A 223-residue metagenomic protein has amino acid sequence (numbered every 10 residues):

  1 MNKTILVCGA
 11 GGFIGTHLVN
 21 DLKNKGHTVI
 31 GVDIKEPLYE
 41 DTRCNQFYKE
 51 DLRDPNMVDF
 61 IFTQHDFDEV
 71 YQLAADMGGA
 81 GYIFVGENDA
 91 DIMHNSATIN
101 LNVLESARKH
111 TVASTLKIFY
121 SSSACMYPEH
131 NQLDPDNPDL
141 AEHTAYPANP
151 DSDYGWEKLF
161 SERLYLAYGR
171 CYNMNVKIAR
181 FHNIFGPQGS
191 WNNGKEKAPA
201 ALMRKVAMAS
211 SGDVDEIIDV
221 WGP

Functional and structural regions predicted by a protein language model:
I5-K25: N-terminal Rossmann NAD(P)H-binding glycine-rich loop of SDR-like oxidoreductase domains
C8, V32, V70-D76, I118-A124 (+1 more regions): SDR active-site strand-loop-helix element
H27-E36: Conserved glycine-rich Rossmann-like NAD(P)H-binding loop of the short-chain dehydrogenase/reductase
T42-D54: Rossmann-fold cofactor-recognition segment
L52-S96: NAD(P)H-binding glycine-rich loop region in Rossmannoid oxidoreductase-like domains and their noncatalytic homologs
L101-D151, K177: Conserved Rossmann-fold NAD(P)-dependent oxidoreductase catalytic core, especially the SDR/UDP-sugar
H130-D139, R163-P223: NAD(P)-dependent short-chain dehydrogenase/reductase
D153, E157: Active-site helix of classical SDR
